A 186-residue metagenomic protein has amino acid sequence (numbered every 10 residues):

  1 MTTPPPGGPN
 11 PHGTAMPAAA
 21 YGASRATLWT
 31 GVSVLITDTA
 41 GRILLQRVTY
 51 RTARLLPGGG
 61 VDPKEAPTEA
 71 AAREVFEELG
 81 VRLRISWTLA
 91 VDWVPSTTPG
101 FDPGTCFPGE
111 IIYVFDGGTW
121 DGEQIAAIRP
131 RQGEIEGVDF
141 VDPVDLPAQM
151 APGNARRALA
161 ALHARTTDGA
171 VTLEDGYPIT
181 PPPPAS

Functional and structural regions predicted by a protein language model:
T2-S33: Acidic, metal-coordinating catalytic segment for phosphate/diphosphate chemistry, firing primarily on the Nudix
S24-W29, D38, V48, F107-G109 (+2 more regions): A generic fold-level signal
G31-S33, R82-I85: Conserved beta-strand residues within beta-sheet cores
L35-T37, S86-L89: Conserved positions in beta-strands of structured domains
I36-T39, G117: Active-site beta-strand termini and strand-to-loop segments that position acidic
D38-E78: Conserved Nudix-box catalytic region and its N-terminal flanking loop in Nudix hydrolases and closely related
T52-A53, P130-S186: Nudix hydrolase/Nudix homology domain
V61-R84, D92-G153: Unchanged
